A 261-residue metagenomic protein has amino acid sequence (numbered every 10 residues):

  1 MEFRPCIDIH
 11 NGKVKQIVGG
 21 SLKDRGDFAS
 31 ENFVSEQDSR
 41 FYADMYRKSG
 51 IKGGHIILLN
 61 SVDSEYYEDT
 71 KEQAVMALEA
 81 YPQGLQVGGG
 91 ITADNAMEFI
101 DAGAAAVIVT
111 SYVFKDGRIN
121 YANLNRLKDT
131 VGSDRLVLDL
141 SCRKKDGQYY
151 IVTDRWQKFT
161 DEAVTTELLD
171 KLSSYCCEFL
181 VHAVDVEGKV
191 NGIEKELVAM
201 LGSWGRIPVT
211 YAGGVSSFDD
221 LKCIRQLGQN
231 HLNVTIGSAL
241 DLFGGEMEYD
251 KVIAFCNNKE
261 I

Functional and structural regions predicted by a protein language model:
E2-C6, K52-G53, G84-Q86, A105-I108 (+5 more regions): Structural preference for beta-strand elements that scaffold enzyme active sites
D8, Y46, G54, F99 (+5 more regions): Conserved, mostly hydrophobic/aromatic
H10-N11, Q16-R25, I100-V186: Conserved anion-binding
V14, G19-E68: N-terminal beta-alpha supersecondary unit
G53-E72, S111-G117, V181-V190: Glycine-rich, proline-tolerant flexible connector loops at the mouths of alpha/beta enzymes
Y67-A74, N120-N125, D161-T166, N191-M200 (+1 more regions): Charged helix-capping and loop-helix junction motifs
Q73-A106, E196-V234, D250: Catalytic cores of alpha/beta
I119-T130, L221-I261: C-terminal helical cap(s) of enzyme catalytic domains, especially alpha/beta-barrels
